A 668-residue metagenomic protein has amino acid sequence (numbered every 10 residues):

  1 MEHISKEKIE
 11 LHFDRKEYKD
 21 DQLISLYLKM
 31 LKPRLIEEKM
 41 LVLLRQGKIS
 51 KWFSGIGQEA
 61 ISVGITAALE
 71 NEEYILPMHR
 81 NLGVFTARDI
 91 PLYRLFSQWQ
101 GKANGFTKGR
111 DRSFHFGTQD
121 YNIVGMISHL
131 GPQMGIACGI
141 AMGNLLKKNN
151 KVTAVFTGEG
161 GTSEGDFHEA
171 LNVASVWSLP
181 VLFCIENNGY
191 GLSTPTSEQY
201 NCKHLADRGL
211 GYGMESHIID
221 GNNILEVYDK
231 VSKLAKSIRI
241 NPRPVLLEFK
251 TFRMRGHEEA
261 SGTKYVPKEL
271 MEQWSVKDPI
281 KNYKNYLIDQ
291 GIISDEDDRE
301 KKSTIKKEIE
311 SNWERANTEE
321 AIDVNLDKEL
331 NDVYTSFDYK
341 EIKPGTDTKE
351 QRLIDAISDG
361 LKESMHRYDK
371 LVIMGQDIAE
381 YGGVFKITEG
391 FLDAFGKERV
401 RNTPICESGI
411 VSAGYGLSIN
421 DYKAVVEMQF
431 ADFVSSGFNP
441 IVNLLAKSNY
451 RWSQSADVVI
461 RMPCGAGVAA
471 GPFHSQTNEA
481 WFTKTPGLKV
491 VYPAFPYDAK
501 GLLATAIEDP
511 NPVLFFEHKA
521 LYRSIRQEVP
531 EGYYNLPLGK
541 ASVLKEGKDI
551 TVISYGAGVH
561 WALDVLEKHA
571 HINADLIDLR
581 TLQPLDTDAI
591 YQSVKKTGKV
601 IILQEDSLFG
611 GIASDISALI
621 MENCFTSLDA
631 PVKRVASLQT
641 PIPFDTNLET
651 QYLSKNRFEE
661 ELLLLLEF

Functional and structural regions predicted by a protein language model:
M1-I61, A68, F249, R255-E398 (+4 more regions): Conserved acidic/glycine
L35-E38, V42-W177, P195-N201, A206 (+4 more regions): Cofactor-binding active-site loop characterized by glycine-rich and histidine/acidic residues
L43-K48, S113-I127, K151-A154, G189 (+8 more regions): Glycine/charged-rich beta-loop-alpha catalytic/anionic-binding loops adjacent to active sites
K51-Q58, H79-R80, F116-M134, G158 (+8 more regions): Active-site nucleophile and cofactor-binding loops and adjacent substrate-binding regions of central metabolic enzymes
V63-N71, I140-N149, L171-L179, L210-Y212 (+6 more regions): Alpha-helix C-terminal capping segments
G101-T107, S175-I185, R399-N402, L445-M462: A glycine-rich helix N-cap at a beta->alpha junction
A103-T118, L205-A206, E380-A394, R526-G532 (+1 more regions): Acidic-glycine-rich active-site phosphate/pyrophosphate-binding loop
N122-S311, T318, T483-L603: Glycine-rich ThDP/TPP pyrophosphate-binding loop and its adjacent helix/strand module within ThDP-dependent enzymes
